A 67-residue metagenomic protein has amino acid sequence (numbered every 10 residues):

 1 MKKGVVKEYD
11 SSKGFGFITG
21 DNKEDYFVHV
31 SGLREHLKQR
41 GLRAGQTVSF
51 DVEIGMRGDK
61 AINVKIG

Functional and structural regions predicted by a protein language model:
M1-S12: Structural detector for short beta-strands of small beta-barrel domains
K3, S49-D51: Beta-strand secondary-structure signal
D10, D21, I54-M56: A generic beta-sheet turn/junction motif
K13-I18: Short aromatic-glycine-enriched beta-strand elements
D25-K38: Beta-strand/loop nucleic-acid-binding surfaces
H36-S49: Short nucleic-acid-contacting surface segments enriched for D/E, G, S/T with interspersed K/R
E53-G67: OB-fold/S1-family single-stranded nucleic acid-binding modules
